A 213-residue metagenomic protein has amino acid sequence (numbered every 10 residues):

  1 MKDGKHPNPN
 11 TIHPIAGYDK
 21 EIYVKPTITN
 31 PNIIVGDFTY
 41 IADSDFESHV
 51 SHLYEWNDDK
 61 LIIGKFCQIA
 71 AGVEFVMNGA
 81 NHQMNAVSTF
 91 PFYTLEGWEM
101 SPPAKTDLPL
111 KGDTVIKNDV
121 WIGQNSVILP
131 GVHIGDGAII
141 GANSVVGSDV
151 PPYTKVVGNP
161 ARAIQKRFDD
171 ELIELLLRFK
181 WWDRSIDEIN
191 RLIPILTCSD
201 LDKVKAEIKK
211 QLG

Functional and structural regions predicted by a protein language model:
M1-D119, S126, A161, D170-G213: Domain-scale signature associated with acetyltransferase and cell-envelope carbohydrate enzymes
G64-F66, G137, G141-N143: Outer-envelope exported proteins of Gram-negative bacteria
L110, N125-A138, V146-S148: Beta-rich strand-turn-strand
V132, N143-S144, D149-V150, A161 (+1 more regions): Short glycine-rich donor-binding/catalytic loop of glycosyltransferases that coordinates the nucleotide-sugar
